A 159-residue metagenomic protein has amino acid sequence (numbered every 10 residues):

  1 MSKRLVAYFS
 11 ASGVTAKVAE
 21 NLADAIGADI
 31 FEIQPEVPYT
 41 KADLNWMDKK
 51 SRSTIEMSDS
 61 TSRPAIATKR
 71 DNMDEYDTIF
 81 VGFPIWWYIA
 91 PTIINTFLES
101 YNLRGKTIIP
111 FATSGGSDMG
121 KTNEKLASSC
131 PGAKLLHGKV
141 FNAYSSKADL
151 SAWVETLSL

Functional and structural regions predicted by a protein language model:
M1-T78, Y88-A90, N95-E99, A148-L159: N-terminal beta1-alpha1-beta2 submodule of the flavodoxin-like/Rossmannoid cofactor-binding fold
I26-A28, K106, A133-K134: A structural micro-motif
M73, E99-G105, S129-C130: Short, conserved loop/helix-junction motifs that constitute active-site signature segments in enzyme catalytic cores
F83-P84: Glycine-rich, N-terminal phosphate-binding loop of Rossmann-like dinucleotide-binding domains
W87-Y88, G116: Acidic catalytic loop of the alpha/beta-hydrolase fold
I109-S146: Short, glycine-/small-residue-rich phosphate/pyrophosphate-handling segment
